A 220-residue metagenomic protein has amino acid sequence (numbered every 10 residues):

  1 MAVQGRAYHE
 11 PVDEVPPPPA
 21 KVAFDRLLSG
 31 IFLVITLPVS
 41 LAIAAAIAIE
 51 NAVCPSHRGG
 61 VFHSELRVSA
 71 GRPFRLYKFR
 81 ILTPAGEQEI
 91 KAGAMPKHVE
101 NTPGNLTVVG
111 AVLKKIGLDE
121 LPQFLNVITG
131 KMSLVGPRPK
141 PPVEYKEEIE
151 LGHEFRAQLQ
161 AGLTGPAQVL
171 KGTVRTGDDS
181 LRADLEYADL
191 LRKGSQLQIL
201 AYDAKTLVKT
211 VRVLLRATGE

Functional and structural regions predicted by a protein language model:
M1-H9, P122-E220: Hydrophobic structural segments characteristic of membrane proteins
R6-E14, E89-G93, P103-L106, L190: Short glycine/proline-rich turn/loop motifs
V12-A85, L197-E220: A hydrophobic, helix-centered structural microdomain
F24-L27, G104-L106, L185-L190: Flexible glycine/proline-enriched surface loops and loop-helix/loop-strand junctions
T36, P103, K115-D119, Q198: Soluble non-cytosolic domains of exported or imported proteins
G59-G104, T164-Y187: Short, glycine-rich, amphipathic interfacial segments at transmembrane boundaries or analogous
V109-I116, R192-S195: Short, well-ordered beta-strand elements within core beta-sheets of diverse protein domains
